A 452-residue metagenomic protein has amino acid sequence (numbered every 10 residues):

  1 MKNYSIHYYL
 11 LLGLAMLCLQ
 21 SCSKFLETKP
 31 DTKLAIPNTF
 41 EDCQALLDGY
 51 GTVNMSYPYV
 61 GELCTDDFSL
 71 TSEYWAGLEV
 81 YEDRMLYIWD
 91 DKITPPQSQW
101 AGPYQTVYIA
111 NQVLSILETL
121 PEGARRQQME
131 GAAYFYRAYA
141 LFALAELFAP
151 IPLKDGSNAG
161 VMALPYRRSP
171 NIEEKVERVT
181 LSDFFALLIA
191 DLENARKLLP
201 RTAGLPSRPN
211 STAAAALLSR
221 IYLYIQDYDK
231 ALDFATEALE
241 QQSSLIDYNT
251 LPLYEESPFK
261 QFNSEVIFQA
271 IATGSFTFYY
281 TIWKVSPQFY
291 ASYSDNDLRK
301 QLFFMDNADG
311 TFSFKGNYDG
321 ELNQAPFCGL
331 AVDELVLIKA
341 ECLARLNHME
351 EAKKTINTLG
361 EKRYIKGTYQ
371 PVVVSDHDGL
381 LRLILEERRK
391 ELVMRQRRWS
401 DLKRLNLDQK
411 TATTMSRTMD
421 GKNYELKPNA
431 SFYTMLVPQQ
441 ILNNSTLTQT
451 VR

Functional and structural regions predicted by a protein language model:
C22-T65, S69, G367, D408-R452: Membrane-proximal, proline-rich intrinsically disordered regions
K33-P37, G61-W75, P150-G160, R201-S275 (+1 more regions): Short, surface-exposed recognition loops and adjoining beta-strand edges that mediate ligand/DNA contacts, enriched
Q44, Y50-G51, V60, I225-Q226 (+5 more regions): Extended ligand-binding clefts on enzyme/binding-domain cores
V80-F148, V179, N194-G204, N323-V332 (+2 more regions): Conserved, well-structured interaction surfaces
V107-A110, L114, F185, L192 (+3 more regions): Inward-facing hydrophobic residues that define packing positions of alpha-helical scaffold repeats
